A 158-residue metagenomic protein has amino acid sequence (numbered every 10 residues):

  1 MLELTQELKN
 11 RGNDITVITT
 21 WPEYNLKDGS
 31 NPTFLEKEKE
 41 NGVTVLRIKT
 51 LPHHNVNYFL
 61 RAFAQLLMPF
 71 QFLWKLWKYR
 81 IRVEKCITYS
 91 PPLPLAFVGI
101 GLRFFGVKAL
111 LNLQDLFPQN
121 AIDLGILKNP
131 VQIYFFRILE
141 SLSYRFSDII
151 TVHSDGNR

Functional and structural regions predicted by a protein language model:
M1-N41: N-terminal subdomain of nucleotide-sugar transferases
D14-T16, K108, D148-I149: Residues at the starts of beta-strands that form the adenosine-phosphate
T20, Y89, Q114, V152-S154: Replace "coordinates the UDP/GDP/TDP-sugar" with "coordinates nucleotide-activated sugar donors
E23, L93, G156-R158: Alpha-helix capping/helix-boundary segments
T50-L60, F104-S141: Acceptor-binding helix/loop patch of EC 2.4 sugar-transfer enzymes, predominantly nucleotide-sugar-dependent
R61-L76, E84-V107, L111-Q114, P118-N120: An aromatic- and histidine-rich active-site surface loop
W77, P94-F105, P130-I150: Membrane-proximal helix-turn-helix segments that form the acceptor-binding/catalytic region of lipid-linked
